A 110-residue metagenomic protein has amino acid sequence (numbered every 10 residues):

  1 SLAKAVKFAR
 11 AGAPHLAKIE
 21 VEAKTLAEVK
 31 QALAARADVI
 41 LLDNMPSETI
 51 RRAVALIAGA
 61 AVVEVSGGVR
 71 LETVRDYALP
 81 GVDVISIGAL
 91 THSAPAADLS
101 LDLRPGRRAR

Functional and structural regions predicted by a protein language model:
S1-T49: Glycine- and Gly-Pro-enriched alpha-helical subdomains that act as flexible, kink-prone "lid/hinge" or packing modules
A3, L71, S93: Loop/helix-junction capping segments adjacent to catalytic residues or to phosphate/diphosphate-binding pockets
K7-H15, A55-V62, P105-R110: P-loop/Walker A phosphate-binding loop and immediately adjacent motor/lid segment at beta-alpha junctions
V21, S66-G67: Charged, low-complexity surface patches
A27-R36, M45-A58, V63, V69-I87: Catalytic cores of alpha/beta
D76-R110: Flexible C-terminal active-site loop/helix
